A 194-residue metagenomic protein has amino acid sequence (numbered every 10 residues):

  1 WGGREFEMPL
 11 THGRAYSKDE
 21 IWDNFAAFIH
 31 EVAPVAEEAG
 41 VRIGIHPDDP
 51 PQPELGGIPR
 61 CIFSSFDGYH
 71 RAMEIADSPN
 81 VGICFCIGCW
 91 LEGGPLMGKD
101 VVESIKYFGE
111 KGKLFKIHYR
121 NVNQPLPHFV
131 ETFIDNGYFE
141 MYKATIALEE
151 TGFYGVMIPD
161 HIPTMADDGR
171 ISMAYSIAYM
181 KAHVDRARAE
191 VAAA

Functional and structural regions predicted by a protein language model:
W1-R4: Glycine-rich, aromatic-flanked loop segments that form ligand/cofactor-binding clefts across common enzyme folds
F6-G13, S17, A26-E38, R42 (+2 more regions): Histidine-acidic metal/acid-base catalytic patches
W22: Residues lining hydrophobic/aromatic ligand-binding pockets adjacent to catalytic sites
D49: Short, flexible active-site-adjacent loop segments at beta-strand->alpha-helix junctions, enriched in small/polar
